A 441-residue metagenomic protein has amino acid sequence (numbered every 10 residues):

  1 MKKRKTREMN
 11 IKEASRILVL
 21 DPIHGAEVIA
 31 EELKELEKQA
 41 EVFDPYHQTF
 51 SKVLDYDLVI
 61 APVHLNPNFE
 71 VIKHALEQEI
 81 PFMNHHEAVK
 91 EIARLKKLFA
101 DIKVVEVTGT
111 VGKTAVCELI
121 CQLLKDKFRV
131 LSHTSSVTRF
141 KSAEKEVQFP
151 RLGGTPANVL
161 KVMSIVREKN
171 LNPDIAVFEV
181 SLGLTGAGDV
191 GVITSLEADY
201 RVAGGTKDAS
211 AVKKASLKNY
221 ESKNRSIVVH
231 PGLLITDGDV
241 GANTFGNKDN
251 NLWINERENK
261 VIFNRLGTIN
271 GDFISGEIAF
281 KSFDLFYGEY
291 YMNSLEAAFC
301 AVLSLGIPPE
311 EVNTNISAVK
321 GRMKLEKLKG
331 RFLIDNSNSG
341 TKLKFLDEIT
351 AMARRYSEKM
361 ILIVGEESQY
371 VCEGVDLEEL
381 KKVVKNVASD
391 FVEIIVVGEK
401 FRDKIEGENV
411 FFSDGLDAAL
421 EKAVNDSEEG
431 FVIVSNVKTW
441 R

Functional and structural regions predicted by a protein language model:
M1-Q48, V59, L303-I307, S317-R441: ATP-dependent carboxylate-amine ligase
K12-P22, G205-K207, N243-L346: Adenine nucleotide phosphate-binding catalytic loops in nucleotide-utilizing enzymes
I23-H24, F43-T49, P62-V71, E87 (+6 more regions): Short, polar loop motifs at secondary-structure junctions
Q48-E79, Y291: Charged, amphipathic alpha-helical linker segments immediately N-terminal to NTP-binding catalytic cores
K73-K90, H230: N-terminal pre-Walker A segment at the start of P-loop NTPase domains
I92-F140: Walker A (P-loop) phosphate-binding motif
V130-V162: Conserved substrate/cofactor phosphate-moiety recognition/catalytic segment in nucleotide-dependent phosphotransferases
P150-D237: Flexible active-site lid/hinge loop adjacent to a nucleotide/diphosphate and Mg2+-phosphate binding pocket
